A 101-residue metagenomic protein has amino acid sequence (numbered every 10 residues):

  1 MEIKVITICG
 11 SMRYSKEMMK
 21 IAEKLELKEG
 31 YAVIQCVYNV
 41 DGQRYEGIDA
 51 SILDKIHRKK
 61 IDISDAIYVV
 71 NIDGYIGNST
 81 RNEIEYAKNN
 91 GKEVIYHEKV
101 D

Functional and structural regions predicted by a protein language model:
M1-D101: Conserved catalytic or regulatory cores that recognize and/or transform ribose-phosphate-containing ligands
